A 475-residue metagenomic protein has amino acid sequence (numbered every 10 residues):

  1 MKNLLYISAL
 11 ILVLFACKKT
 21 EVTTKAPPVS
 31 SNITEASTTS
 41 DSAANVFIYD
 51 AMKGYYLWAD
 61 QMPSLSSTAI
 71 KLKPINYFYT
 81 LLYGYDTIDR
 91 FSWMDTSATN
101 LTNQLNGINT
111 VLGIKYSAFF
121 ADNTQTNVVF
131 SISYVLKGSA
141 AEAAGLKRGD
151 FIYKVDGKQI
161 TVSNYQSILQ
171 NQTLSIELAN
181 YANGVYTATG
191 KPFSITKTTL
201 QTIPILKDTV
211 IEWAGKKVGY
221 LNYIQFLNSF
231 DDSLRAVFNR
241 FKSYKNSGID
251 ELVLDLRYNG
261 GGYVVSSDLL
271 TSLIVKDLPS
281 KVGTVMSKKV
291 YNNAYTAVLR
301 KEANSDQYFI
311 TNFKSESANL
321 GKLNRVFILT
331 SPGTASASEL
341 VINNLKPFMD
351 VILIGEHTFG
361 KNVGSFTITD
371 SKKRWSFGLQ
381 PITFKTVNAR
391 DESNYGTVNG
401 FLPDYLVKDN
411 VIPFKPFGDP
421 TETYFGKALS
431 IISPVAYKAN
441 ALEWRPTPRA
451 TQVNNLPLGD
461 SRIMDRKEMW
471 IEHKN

Functional and structural regions predicted by a protein language model:
K2-S8: Sec-dependent signal peptide recognition, specifically the positively charged N-region followed immediately by
V13-A16: C-terminal motif of bacterial Sec signal peptides marking the signal peptidase cleavage site
K18-E251, K276, T447-N475: Flexible, low-complexity junctional segments that flank or bridge functional domains
G157, R257, S331: Flexible loop residues that form catalytic and substrate-binding hotspots at small-molecule/glycan-binding clefts
T199, Y258-G260: Active-site-proximal loop/turn and secondary-structure-junction residues that shape catalytic pockets, frequently
Q225, F230, F238-N239, Y244 (+2 more regions): C-terminal "post-core" interaction segments
